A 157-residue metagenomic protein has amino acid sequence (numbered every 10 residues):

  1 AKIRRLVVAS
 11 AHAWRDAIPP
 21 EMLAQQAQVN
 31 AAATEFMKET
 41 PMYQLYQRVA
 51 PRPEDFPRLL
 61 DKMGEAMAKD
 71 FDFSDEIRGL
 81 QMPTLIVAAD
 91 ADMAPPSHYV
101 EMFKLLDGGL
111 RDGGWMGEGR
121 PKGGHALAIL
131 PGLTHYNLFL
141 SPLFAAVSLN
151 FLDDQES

Functional and structural regions predicted by a protein language model:
K2-L45: Flexible "cap/lid" loop of the alpha/beta hydrolase fold
I18-M22, H98-Y99, L140-F144: Residues at alpha-helix caps and immediate loop-helix transition turns in enzyme cores, especially N- and C-cap
L60-E76, M82: Active-site nucleophile elbow and catalytic-triad environment of alpha/beta-hydrolase enzymes
M63, D90-M93, G132-T134: Acidic beta-to-alpha connecting loop that harbors the catalytic carboxylate
I77-Q81, L106-G108, G119-K122: Short, conserved loop/helix-junction motifs that constitute active-site signature segments in enzyme catalytic cores
L80, I86-A88: Short beta-strand/loop motif that positions the catalytic acidic residue of the alpha/beta-hydrolase fold
M93-E101, L110-G113: Conserved alpha/beta-hydrolase "acid-adjacent" motif
D112-S157: Catalytic active-site module of serine/aspartate enzymes centered on a nucleophile-bearing elbow/loop
